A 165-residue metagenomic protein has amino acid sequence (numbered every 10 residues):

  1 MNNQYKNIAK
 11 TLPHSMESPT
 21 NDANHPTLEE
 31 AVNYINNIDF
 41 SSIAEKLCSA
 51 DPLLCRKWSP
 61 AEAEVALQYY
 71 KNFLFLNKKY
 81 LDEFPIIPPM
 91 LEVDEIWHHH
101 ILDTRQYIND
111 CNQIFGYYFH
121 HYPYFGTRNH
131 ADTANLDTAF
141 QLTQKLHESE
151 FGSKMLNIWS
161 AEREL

Functional and structural regions predicted by a protein language model:
N2-L165: Intrinsically disordered, low-complexity, repeat-rich regions that form long N- or C-terminal tails or large
